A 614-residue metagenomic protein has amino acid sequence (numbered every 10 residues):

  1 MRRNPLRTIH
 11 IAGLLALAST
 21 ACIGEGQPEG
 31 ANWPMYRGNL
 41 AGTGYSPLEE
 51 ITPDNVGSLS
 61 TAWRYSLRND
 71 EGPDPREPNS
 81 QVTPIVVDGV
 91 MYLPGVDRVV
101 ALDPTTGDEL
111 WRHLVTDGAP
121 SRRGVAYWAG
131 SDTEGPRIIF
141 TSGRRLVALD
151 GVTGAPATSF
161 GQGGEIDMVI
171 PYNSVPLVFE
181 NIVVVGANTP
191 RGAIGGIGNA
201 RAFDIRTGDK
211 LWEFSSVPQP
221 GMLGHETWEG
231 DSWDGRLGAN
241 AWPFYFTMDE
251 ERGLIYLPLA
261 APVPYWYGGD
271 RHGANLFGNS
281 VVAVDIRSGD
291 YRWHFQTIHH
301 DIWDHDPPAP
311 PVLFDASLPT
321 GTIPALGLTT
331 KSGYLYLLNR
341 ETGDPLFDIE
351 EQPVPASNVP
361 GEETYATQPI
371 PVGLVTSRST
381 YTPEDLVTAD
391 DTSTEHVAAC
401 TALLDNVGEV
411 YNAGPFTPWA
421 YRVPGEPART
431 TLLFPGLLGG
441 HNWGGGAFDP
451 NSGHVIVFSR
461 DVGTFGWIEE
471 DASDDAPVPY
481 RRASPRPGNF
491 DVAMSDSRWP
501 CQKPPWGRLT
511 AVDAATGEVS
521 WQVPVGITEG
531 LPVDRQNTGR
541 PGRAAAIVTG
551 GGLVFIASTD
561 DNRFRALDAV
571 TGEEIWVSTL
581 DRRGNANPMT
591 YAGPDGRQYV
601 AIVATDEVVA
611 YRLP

Functional and structural regions predicted by a protein language model:
R2-I11: Bacterial N-terminal signal peptides that target proteins for export
L15-L17: Secretory targeting and sorting signals
S19-A21: C-terminal motif of bacterial Sec signal peptides marking the signal peptidase cleavage site
Q27-D70, V86: Mature N-terminal segment immediately following signal peptide/propeptide cleavage in secreted/periplasmic
N32-E50, K210, V397, A514-A515 (+2 more regions): Predominantly extracellular/luminal regions of secreted and cell-surface proteins, especially disulfide-bonded
W33-R37, E77-V96, A119-R145, Y172-I194 (+11 more regions): Repeat-blade elements of multi-bladed beta-propeller folds
N55-R68, V99-A119, S131-D132, R145-I170 (+8 more regions): Extracytoplasmic/lumenal domain signature
Q368, V372-T464, S473, R508: Long, low-complexity segments enriched in small/aliphatic residues
